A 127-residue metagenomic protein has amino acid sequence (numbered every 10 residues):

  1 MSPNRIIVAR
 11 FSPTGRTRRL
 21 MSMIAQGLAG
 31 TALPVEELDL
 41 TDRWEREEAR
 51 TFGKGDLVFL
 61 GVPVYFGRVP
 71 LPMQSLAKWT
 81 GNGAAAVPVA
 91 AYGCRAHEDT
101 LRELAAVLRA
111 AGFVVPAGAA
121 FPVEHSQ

Functional and structural regions predicted by a protein language model:
M1-R43, E47-Q127: FMN-binding flavodoxin-like domain, especially the glycine-rich phosphate-binding loop
